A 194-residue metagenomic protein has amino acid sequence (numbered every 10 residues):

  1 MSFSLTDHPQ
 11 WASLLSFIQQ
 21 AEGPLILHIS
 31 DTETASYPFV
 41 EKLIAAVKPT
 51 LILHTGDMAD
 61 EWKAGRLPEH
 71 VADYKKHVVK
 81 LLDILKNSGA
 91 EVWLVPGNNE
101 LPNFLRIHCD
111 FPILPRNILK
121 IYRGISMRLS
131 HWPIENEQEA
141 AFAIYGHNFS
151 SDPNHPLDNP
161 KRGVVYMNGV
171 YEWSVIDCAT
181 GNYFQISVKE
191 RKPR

Functional and structural regions predicted by a protein language model:
M1, Q20-P24, K63-A64, S88-A90 (+3 more regions): A generic short-segment signal for beta-strand/edge and adjacent turn/coil regions
M1-A21, N117-Q138: Core dinuclear metal-dependent hydrolase active-site scaffold
M1-A72, I186-R194: N-terminal active-site segment of His-dependent metallophosphoesterases
H28-D31, I52-D57, V92-N98, R128-H131 (+2 more regions): Active-site neighborhood of phospho(di)ester-bond hydrolases with catalytic His/Asp-centered motifs
T34-N117: Core catalytic region of metal-dependent phosphoesterases/phosphodiesterases, especially metallo-beta-lactamase-like
F111, I118, Y122-R194: Conserved beta-sheet core of the metallophosphoesterase superfamily
